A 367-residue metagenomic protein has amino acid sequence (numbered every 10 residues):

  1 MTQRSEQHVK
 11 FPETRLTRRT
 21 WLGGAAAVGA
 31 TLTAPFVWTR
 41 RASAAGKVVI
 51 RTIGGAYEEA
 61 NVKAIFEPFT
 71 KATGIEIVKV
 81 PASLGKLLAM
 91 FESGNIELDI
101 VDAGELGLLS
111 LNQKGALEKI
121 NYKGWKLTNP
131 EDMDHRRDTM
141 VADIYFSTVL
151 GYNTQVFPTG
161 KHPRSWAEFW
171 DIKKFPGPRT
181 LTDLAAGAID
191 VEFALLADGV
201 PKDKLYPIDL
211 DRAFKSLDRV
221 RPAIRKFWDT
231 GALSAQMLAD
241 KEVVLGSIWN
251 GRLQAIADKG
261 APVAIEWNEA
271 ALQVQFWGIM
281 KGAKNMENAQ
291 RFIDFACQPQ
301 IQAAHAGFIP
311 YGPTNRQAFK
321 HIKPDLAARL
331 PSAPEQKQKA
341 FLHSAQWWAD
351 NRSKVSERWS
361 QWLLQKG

Functional and structural regions predicted by a protein language model:
M1-L16, T20, G29-T31: N-terminal secretory signal peptides
A45-S110: Early extracytoplasmic/lumenal segment of secretory-pathway proteins
G55-V62, I96-A239: Extracytoplasmic ligand-binding site segments that recognize negatively charged/polar headgroups
L108-N112, A239, V244-P262: A ligand-binding cleft/hinge motif common to bilobed small-molecule-binding domains
L127, F146, D211-V220, W228 (+3 more regions): Periplasmic-binding protein-like
G151-V156, L195-V200, V274-M286, I293 (+1 more regions): A bilobed periplasmic-binding-protein/Venus flytrap-type ligand-binding module shared by bacterial periplasmic
M280-H343: Mature extracytoplasmic/periplasmic domains
Q336-G367: Conserved C-terminal helix/tail region of periplasmic/extracytoplasmic solute-binding proteins
